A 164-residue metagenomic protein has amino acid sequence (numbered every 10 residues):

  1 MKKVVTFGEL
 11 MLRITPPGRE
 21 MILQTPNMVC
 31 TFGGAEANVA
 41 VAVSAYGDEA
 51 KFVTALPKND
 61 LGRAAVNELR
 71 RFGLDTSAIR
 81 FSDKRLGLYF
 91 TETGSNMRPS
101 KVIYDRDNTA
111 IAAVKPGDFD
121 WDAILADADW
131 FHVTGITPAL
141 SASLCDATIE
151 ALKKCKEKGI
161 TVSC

Functional and structural regions predicted by a protein language model:
M1-D75, V114-P116: Glycine-rich phosphate/adenosyl-contacting loop at the front of the ribokinase-like
M1-V5, R70, T76, S95-C164: Ribokinase/PfkB-type carbohydrate-kinase core domain
E36, R85-Y89, A110-V114: Short phosphate-binding loop-to-helix
E49-A50, R85-G87, K101: A common structural microfeature
A55-L61, K84, G94, N108: Acidic, glycine-rich active-site loops and adjacent beta-strand->loop/helix elements that engage anionic groups
V66-L86, G94-S95: A glycine-rich helix N-cap at a beta->alpha junction
